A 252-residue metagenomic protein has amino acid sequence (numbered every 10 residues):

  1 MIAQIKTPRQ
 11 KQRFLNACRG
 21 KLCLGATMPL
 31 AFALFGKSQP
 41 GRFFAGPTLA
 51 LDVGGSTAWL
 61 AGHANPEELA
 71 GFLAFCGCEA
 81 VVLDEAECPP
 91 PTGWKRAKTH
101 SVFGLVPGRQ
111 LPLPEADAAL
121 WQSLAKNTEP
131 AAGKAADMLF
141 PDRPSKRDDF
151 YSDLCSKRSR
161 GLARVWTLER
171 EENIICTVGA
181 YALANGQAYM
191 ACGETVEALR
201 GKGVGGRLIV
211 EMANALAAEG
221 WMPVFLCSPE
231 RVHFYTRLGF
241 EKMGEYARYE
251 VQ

Functional and structural regions predicted by a protein language model:
M1-P90: N-terminal charged segments
M1-T27, S101-F103, P107-D149: Short amphipathic alpha-helix that is part of the acyltransferase structural core
G54-W59, A182-A191, R200: A conserved beta-turn-beta hairpin within the catalytic core of GNAT-like acetyltransferases that forms part
N65-F72, A191, T195, G201-A218 (+1 more regions): Conserved acetyl-CoA-binding loop-helix of GNAT-fold acetyltransferases
G77-A86, L216-S228: Conserved GNAT acetyl-CoA-binding A-motif
E87-A97, G206, P229-Y246: Conserved active-site alpha-helix within GNAT-family acetyltransferase domains
A97-P114, L226-E230, G244-Q252: C-terminal "cap" of GNAT-fold acetyltransferases
K146-E194: A conserved beta-strand-loop-helix scaffold within acyl/acetyltransferase catalytic domains
